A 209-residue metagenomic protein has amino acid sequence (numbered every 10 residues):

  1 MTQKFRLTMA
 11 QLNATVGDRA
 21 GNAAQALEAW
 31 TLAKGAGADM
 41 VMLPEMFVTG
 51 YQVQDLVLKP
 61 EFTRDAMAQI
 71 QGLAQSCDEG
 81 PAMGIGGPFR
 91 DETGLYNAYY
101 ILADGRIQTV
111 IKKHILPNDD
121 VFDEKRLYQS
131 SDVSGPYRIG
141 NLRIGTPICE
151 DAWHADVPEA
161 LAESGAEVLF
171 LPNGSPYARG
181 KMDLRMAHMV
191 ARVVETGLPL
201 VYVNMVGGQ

Functional and structural regions predicted by a protein language model:
M1-Q209: Enzyme catalytic cores with a strong preference for nitrogen-chemistry domains
